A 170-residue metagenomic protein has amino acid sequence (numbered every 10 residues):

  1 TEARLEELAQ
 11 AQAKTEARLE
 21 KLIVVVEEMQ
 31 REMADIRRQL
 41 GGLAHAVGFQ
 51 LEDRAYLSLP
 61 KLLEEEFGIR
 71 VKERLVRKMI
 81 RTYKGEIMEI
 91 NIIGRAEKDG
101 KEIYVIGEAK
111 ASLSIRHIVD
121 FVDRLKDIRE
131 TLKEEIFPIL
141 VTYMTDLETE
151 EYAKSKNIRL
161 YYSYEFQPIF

Functional and structural regions predicted by a protein language model:
T1-E65: Amphipathic, low-proline, heptad-repeat alpha-helices and/or compositionally biased low-complexity charged/polar-rich
Q50, R54, I87, R116 (+1 more regions): Charged, alpha-helix-enriched surfaces in structured cytosolic catalytic cores of large nucleotide-utilizing machines
L59, I90-I115, F121-K126: Conserved catalytic cores of phosphodiester-cleaving nucleases, focusing on short active-site segments
L63-E73, T131: Short secondary-structure junctions
V71-G100: Active-site metal-binding core of divalent-cation-utilizing nuclease and nuclease-like domains
Y104, E135-F137: Residue-level recognition of the N-termini of beta-strands and the immediately preceding loop/turn
K126-E134: Arginine/glycine-rich "motif VI" loop of SF2 helicases in the C-terminal RecA-like domain
F137-F170: Domain-level recognition of nuclease-like catalytic cores that cleave nucleotide substrates
